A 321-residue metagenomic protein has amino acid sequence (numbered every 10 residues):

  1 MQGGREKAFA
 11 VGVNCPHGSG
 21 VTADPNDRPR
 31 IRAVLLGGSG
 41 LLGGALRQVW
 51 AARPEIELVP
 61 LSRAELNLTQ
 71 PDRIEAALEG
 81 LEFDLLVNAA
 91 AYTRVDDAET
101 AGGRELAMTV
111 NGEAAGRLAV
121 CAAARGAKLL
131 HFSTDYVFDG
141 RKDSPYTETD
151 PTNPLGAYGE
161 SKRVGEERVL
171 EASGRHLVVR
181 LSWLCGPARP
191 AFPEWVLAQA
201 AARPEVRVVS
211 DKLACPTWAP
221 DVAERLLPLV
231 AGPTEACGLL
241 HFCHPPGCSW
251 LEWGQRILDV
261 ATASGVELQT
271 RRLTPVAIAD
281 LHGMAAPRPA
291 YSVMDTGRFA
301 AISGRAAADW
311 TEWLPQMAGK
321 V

Functional and structural regions predicted by a protein language model:
C15, V21, R298-A300, A308-V321: Amphipathic terminal alpha-helices
A33-A51: N-terminal Rossmann NAD(P)H-binding glycine-rich loop of SDR-like oxidoreductase domains
L58-A76: Adenosine-cofactor binding site in Rossmann-like domains, unifying the SAM/SAH pocket of S-adenosylmethionine-dependent
P71-G112: NAD(P)H-binding glycine-rich loop region in Rossmannoid oxidoreductase-like domains and their noncatalytic homologs
V95-T100, T134-L155: Active-site "gating" loop of Rossmann-like NAD(P)-dependent oxidoreductase/epimerase domains
T100-L130: NAD(P)-cofactor binding segment of oxidoreductase domains
E167-P216, P220-D221, R225-P228: NAD(P)-dependent short-chain dehydrogenase/reductase
R225, G232-M284: Mid/C-terminal beta-alpha module of Rossmann-like enzyme folds, strongest in SDR-family dehydrogenases/epimerases
